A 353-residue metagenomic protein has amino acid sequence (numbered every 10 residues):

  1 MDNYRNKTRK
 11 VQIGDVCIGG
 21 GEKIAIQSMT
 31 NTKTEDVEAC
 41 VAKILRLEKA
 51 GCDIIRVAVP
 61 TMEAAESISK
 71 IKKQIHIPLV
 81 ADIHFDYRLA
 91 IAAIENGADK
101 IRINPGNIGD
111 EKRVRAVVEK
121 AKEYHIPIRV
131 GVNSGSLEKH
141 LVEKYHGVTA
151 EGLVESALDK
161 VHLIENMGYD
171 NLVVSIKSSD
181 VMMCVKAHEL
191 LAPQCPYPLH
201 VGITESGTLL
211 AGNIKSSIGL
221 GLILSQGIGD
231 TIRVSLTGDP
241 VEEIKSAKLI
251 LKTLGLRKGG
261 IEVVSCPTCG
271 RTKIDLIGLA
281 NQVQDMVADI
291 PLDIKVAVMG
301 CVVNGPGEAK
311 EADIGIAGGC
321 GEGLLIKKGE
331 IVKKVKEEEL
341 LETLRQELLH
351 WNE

Functional and structural regions predicted by a protein language model:
M1-S28, K122, D285: N-terminal amphipathic alpha-helix/helix-capping segment at the start of soluble metabolic enzymes
G21-A39, A58, I77-F85, L141-V154 (+1 more regions): Active-site mouth loops of central-metabolism enzymes
I24-T30, I55-V57, L79-I83, I101-I103 (+6 more regions): Hydrophobic faces of well-ordered beta-strands that scaffold small-molecule active sites in alpha/beta enzyme cores
N31, D36-V37, E48-I71, R102-D110 (+1 more regions): Glycine-rich, proline-tolerant flexible connector loops at the mouths of alpha/beta enzymes
K43, L47, R56-N96: N-terminal active-site wall of soluble small-molecule enzyme domains
M62-I83, A116-I128, H188-L199, V283-D285: Alpha-helix-loop-beta-strand connector modules within alpha/beta enzyme cores
R88-R129: Hydrophobic or amphipathic alpha-helical targeting/insertion segments
N133, L141-A288: Catalytic alpha/beta core domains of metabolic enzymes, predominantly
